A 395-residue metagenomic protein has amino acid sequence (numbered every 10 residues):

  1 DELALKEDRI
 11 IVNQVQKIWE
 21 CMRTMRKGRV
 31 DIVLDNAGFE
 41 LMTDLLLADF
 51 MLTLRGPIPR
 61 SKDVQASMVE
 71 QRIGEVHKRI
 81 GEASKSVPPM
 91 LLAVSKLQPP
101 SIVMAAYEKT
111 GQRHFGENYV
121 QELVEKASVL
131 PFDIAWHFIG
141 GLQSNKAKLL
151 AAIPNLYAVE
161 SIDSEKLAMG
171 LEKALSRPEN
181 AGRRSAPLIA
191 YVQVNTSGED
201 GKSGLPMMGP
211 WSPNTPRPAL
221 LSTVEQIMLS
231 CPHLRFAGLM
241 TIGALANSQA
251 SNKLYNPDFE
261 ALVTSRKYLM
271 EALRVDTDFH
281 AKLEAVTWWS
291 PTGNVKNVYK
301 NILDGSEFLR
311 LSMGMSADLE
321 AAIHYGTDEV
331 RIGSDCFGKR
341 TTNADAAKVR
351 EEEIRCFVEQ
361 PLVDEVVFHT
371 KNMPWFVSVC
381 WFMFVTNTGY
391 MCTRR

Functional and structural regions predicted by a protein language model:
D1-R29: Non-catalytic accessory regions outside enzyme or core folds
R29-N36: Short glycine-rich or small-residue beta-strand-to-loop segments that form or flank ligand, phosphate, metal/Fe-S
E40-P59: Histidine-anchored nucleotide/phosphate-binding helix
S61-A317, I323-Y325, F337-K339: Conserved alpha/beta-domain cores
A127-L130, I323-E365: C-terminal helical cap(s) of enzyme catalytic domains, especially alpha/beta-barrels
H369-N372, N387-Y390: Intrinsic-disorder-associated, low-complexity terminal segments enriched in Asp/Asn/His/Tyr and depleted of Lys/Arg
